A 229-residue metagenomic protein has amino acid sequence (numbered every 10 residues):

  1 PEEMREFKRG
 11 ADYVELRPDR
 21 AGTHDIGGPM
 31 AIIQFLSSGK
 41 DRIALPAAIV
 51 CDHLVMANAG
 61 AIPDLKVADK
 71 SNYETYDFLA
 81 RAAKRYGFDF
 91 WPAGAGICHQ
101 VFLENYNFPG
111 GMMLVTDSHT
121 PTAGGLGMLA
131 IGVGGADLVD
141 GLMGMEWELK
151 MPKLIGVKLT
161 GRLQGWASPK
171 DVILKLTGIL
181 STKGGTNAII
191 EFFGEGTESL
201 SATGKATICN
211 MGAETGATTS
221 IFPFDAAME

Functional and structural regions predicted by a protein language model:
P1-E229: Fe-S-dependent hydro-lyases/dehydratases of central metabolism
